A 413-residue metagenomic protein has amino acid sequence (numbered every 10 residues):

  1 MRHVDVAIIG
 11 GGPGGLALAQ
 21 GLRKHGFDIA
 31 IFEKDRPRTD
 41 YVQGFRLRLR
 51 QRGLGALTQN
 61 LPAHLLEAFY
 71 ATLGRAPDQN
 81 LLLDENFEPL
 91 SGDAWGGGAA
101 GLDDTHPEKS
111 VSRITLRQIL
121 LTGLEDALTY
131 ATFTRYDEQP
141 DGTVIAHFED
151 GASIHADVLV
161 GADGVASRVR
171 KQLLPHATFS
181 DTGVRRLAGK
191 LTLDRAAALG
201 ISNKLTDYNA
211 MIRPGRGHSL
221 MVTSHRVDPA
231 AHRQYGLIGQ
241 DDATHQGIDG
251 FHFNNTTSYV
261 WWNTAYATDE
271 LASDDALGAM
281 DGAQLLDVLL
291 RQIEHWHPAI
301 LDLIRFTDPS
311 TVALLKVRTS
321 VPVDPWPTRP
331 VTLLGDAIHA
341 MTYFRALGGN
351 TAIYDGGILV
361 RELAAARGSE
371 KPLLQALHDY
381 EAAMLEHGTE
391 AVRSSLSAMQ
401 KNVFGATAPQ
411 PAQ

Functional and structural regions predicted by a protein language model:
R2-A7, K24, E67-A71, Q79-A94 (+5 more regions): C-terminal helical "tail/cap" subdomain of flavin- and related membrane-associated enzymes
R2-V4, R50-T192, L271, G282-L286 (+1 more regions): Conserved N-terminal helical subregion
G10-G12: Glycine-rich Rossmann-fold phosphate-binding loop(s) that bind the pyrophosphate of adenine dinucleotide cofactors
G15-L16: N-terminal Rossmann-fold NAD(P) dinucleotide-binding loop
R23-Q43: Glycine-rich FAD pyrophosphate-binding loop
R36-A56: Conserved N-terminal glycine-rich FAD pyrophosphate-binding loop of Rossmann-like flavoproteins
A76-D78, F306-P322, L333-L334: Flavin (FAD/FMN) cofactor-binding core of flavoprotein oxidoreductases
E88-S112, A188-T307: Conserved FAD/dinucleotide-binding core of flavoprotein oxidoreductases
